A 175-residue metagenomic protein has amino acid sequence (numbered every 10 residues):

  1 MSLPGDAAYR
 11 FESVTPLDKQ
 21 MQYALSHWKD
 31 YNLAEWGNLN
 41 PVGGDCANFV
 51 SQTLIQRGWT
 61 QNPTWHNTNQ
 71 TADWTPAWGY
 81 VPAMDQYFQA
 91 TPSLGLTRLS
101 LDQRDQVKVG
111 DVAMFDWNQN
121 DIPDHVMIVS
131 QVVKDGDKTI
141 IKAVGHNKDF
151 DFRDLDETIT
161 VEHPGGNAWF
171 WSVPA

Functional and structural regions predicted by a protein language model:
S2-P76: N-terminal capping segments
D30-Y31, T60, A113-I122, V133-K134 (+1 more regions): Solvent-exposed loop/turn segments at secondary-structure junctions within structured extracellular/periplasmic domains
G37-V42, D137-I140, I159-G165: Intrinsically disordered, low-complexity coil segments
N62-H66, H125-V126, L155-D156: Short, solvent-exposed loop/turn and secondary-structure capping segments
T71-K142: ...with weaker cross-activation on analogous glycine-rich loops/strands in unrelated enzymes
K142-F150, L155-A175: Low-complexity, Gly/Ser/Thr/Pro-rich intrinsically disordered linker/tail segments
